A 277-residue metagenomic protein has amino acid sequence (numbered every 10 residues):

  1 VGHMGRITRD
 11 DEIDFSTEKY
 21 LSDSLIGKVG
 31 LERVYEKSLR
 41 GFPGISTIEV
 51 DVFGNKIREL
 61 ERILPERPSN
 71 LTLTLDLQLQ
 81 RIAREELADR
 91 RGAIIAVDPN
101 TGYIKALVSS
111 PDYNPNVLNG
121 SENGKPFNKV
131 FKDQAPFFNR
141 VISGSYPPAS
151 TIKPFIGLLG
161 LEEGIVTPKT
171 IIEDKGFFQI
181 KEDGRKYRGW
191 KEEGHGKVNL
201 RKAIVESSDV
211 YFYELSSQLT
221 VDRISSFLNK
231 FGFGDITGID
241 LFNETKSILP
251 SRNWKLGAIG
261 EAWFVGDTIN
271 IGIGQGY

Functional and structural regions predicted by a protein language model:
V1-A93, V108-R140, S145: Extracytoplasmic/periplasmic proteins that interact with beta-lactams or build/remodel peptidoglycan
D51-R58, N100-T151, F155-Y277: Beta-lactam-recognizing serine transpeptidase/beta-lactamase-like catalytic domain environment
I94-P99: Short hydrophobic alpha-helical segments used for membrane anchoring or interfacial signaling
